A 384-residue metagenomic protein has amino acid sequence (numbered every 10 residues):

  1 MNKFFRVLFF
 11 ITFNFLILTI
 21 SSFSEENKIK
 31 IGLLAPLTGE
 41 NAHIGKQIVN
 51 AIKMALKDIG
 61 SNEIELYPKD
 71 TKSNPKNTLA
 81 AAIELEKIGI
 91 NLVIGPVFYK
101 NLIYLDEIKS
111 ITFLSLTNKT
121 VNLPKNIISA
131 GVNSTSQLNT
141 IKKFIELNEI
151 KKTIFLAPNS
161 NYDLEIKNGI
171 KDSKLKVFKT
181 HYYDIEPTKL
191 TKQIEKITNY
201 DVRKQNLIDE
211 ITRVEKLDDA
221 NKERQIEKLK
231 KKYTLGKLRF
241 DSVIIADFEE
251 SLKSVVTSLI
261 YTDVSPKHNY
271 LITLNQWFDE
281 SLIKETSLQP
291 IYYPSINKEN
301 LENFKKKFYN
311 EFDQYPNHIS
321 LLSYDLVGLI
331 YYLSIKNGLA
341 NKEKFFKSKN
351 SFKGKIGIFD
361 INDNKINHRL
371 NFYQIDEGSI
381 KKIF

Functional and structural regions predicted by a protein language model:
K3-S24: Classical Sec-dependent N-terminal signal peptides that target proteins to the secretory pathway
E26, H43-I48, S61-N122, S129-V132: Beta-alpha junction/loop-to-helix N-cap segments that form part of ligand/metal-binding clefts
L37-E40, K72-P75, F98-L102, N118-N122 (+5 more regions): Solvent-exposed loop/turn segments at secondary-structure junctions within structured extracellular/periplasmic domains
H43-G60, N77, N161-K179, Q193: Short, solvent-exposed amphipathic alpha-helices that sit in or adjacent to ligand/effector-binding or catalytic
I64-E86, Q137-T140, E186-Y200, K222-L229: Structural motif
L92-K176: Extracytoplasmic ligand/sensor domains, especially the bilobed periplasmic-binding protein
L175, T198, K204, D209-E210 (+4 more regions): Extracellular/periplasmic periplasmic-binding protein-like sensory domains
D313-Y324, Y331-I380: Segments of small-molecule ligand-sensing domains
